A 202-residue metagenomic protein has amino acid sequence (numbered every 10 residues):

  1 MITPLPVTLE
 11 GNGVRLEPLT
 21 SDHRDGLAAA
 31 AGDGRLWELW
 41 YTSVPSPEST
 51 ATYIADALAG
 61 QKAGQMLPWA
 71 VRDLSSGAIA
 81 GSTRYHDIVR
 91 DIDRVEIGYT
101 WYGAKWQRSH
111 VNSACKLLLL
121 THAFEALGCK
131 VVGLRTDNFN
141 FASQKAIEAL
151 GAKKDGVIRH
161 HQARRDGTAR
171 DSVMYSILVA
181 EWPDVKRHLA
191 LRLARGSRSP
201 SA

Functional and structural regions predicted by a protein language model:
M1-V111, H122, A126, D166-A202: GNAT-family acyltransferases
G103-L117, K130-V131, F139-Q144: Conserved glycine-rich acetyl-CoA-binding loop
E125-R135: Conserved GNAT acetyl-CoA-binding A-motif
R135, K153-G167: Conserved catalytic-core motifs of GNAT/GCN5-like acyltransferases
F139-N140, H161-Q162, A180-W182: Short Gly/Pro-enriched loop/turn and capping motifs at secondary-structure junctions
N140-G156: Conserved active-site alpha-helix within GNAT-family acetyltransferase domains
